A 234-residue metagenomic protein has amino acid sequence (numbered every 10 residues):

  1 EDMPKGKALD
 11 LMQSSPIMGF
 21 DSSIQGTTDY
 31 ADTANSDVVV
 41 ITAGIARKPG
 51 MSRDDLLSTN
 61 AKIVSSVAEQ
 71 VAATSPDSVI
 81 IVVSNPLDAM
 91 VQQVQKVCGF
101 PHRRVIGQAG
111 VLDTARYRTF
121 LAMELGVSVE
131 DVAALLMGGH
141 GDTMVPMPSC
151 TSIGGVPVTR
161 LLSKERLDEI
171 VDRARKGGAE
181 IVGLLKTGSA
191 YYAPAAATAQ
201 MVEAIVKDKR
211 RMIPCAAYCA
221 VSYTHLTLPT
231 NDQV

Functional and structural regions predicted by a protein language model:
D2-S36: Conserved N-terminal Rossmann-fold NAD(P) cofactor-binding segment
K5-M12, S65, A72, V91 (+4 more regions): Predominant activation on well-ordered alpha-helical scaffold segments within soluble catalytic domains
V40: N-terminal Rossmann-like NAD(P) cofactor-binding module of classical short-chain dehydrogenase/reductase
A43-G44: Conserved NAD(P)H cofactor-binding loop of Rossmann-fold oxidoreductase domains
R47-K48: Short glycine-rich, flexible loops that bind phosphorylated cofactors or substrates
R53-R118: Rossmann-like NAD(P)(H) cofactor-binding subdomain of soluble oxidoreductases
T119-Y223: Mobile gating loops/cap/lid regions near enzyme active sites that modulate substrate access
T224-T230: Conserved small/polar residues in nucleotide/adenosyl-binding loops
